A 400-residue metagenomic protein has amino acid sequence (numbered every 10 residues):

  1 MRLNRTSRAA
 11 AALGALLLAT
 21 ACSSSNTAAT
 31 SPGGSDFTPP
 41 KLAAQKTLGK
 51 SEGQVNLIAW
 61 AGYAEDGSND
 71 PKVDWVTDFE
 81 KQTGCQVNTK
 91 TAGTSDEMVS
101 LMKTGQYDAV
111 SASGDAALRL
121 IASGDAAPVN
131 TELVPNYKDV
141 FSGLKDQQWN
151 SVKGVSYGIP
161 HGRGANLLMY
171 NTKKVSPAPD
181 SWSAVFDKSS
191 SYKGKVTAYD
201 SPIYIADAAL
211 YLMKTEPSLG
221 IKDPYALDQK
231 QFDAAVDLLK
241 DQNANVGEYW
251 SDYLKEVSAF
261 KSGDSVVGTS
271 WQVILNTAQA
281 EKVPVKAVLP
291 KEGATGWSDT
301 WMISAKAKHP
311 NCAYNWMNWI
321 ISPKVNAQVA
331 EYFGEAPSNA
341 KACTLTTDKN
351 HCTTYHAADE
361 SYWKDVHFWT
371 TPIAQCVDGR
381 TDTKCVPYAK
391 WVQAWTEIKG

Functional and structural regions predicted by a protein language model:
L18-A21: C-terminal motif of bacterial Sec signal peptides marking the signal peptidase cleavage site
S23-N26: Bacterial signal peptide processing site
D36-L120: Early extracytoplasmic/lumenal segment of secretory-pathway proteins
N56-D70, Q106, S111-A259: Extracytoplasmic ligand-binding site segments that recognize negatively charged/polar headgroups
K138-D139, V236-Q242, E281-A305: Periplasmic-binding protein-like
L167-K174, L210-L212, W297-H309, Q328-Y332: A bilobed periplasmic-binding-protein/Venus flytrap-type ligand-binding module shared by bacterial periplasmic
T295, S304-P372: Mature extracytoplasmic/periplasmic domains
D365-G400: Conserved C-terminal helix/tail region of periplasmic/extracytoplasmic solute-binding proteins
